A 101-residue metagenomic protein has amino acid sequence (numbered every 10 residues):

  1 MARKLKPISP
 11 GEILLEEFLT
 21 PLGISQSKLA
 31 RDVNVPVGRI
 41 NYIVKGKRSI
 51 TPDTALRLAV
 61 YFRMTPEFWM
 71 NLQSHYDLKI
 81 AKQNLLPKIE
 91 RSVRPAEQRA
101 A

Functional and structural regions predicted by a protein language model:
M1-I24, N71: A short, Lys/Arg-rich alpha-helix, primarily the initiator
K28-R31, L58: Short alpha-helical "recognition helix" segments of helix-turn-helix
N34-I50: Recognition helix of helix-turn-helix/homeodomain-like DNA-binding domains that insert into the DNA major groove
K47-V60: Short, basic-rich loop-to-helix N-cap that marks the start of a DNA-contacting helix
M70-A101: Short, charged recognition helix plus adjacent turn of helix-turn-helix-like nucleic-acid-binding domains
